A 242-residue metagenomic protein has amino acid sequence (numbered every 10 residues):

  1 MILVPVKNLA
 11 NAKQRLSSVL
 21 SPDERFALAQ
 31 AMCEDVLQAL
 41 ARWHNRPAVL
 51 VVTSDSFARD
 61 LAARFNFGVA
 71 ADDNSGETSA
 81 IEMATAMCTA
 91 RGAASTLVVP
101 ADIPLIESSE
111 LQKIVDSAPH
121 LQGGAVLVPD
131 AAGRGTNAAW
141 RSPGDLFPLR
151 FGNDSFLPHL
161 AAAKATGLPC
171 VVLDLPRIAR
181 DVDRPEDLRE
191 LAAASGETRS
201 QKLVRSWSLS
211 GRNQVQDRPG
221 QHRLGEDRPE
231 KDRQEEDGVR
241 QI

Functional and structural regions predicted by a protein language model:
M1-L16: N-terminal nucleotide-binding beta1-loop-alpha1 segment
A29-R46: A short, N-terminal amphipathic alpha-helix
H44-G68: Acidic donor-binding segment of Leloir-type glycosyltransferases
A63-S95: Short phosphate-binding loop-to-helix
I106-A132: Conserved donor-nucleotide/metal-binding helix-loop-beta segment in metal-dependent transferases, i.e., the alpha-helix
R141-A163: Short, glycine-/small-residue-rich phosphate/pyrophosphate-handling segment
D154, A161-Q216, G220, Q241-I242: Conserved alpha/beta core of the MobA/IspD/sugar-nucleotide pyrophosphorylase nucleotidyltransferase superfamily
